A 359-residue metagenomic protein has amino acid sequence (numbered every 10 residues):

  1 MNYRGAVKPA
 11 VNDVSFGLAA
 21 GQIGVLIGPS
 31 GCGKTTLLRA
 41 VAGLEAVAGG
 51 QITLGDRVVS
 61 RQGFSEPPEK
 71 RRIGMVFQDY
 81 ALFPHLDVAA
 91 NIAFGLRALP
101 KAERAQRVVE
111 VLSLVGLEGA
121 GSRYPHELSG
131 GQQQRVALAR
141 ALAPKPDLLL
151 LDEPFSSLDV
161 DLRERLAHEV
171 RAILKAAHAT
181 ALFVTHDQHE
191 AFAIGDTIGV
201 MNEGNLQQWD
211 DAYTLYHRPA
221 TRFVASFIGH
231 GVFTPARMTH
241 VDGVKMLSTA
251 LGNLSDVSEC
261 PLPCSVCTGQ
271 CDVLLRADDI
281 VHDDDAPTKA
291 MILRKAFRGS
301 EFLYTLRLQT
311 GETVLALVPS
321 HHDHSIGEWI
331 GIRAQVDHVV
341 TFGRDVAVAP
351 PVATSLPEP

Functional and structural regions predicted by a protein language model:
I27-P29: The feature captures the beta-strand-to-loop junction immediately N-terminal to the Walker
A42: Helix-to-loop junction immediately C-terminal to a conserved catalytic motif
A48-Q51, E203: Conserved coupling/switch loops of ABC nucleotide-binding domains, chiefly the family-specific signature
G50-R61: Conserved ABC transporter NBD signature motif
R72-G74, Q78, L82-F223: ABC ATPase nucleotide-binding domains
G231, V241-P359: Non-catalytic connector elements of ABC transporters
